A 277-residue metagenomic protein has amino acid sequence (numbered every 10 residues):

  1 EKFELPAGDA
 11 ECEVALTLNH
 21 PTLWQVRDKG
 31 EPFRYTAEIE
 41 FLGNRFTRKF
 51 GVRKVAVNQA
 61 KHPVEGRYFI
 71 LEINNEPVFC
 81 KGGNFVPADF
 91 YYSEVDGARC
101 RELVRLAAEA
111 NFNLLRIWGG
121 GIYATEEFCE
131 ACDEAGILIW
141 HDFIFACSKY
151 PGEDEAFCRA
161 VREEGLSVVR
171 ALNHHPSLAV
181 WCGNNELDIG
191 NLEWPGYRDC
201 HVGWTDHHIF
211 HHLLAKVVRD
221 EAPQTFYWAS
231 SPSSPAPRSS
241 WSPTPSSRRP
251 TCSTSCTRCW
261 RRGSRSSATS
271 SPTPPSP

Functional and structural regions predicted by a protein language model:
E1-L115, Y123, E134: Secreted/periplasmic carbohydrate-active enzymes, especially glycoside hydrolases
L114-E134, I139-P277: Substrate-binding/catalytic cleft of secreted carbohydrate-active enzymes, primarily glycoside hydrolases
